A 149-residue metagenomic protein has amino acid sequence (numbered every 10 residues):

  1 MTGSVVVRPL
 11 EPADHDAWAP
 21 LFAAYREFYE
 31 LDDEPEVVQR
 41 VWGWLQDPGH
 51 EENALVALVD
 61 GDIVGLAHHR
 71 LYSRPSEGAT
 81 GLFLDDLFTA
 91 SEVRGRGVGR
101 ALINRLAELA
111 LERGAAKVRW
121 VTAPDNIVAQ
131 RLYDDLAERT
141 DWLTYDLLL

Functional and structural regions predicted by a protein language model:
V6-P20: A short beta-loop-alpha structural element at the N-terminal edge of CoA-dependent acyl/N-acetyltransferase catalytic
A19-W44: Conserved GNAT-fold acetyl-CoA-binding loop/helix
L45-V56, F83, R139-D141: A short helix-loop-beta-strand connector motif used in the catalytic cores of GNAT acetyltransferases and, in some
V56, D62-L71: Conserved beta-strand in the GNAT
S73-L84, R94, T140-D141: A conserved beta-turn-beta hairpin within the catalytic core of GNAT-like acetyltransferases that forms part
V93, G97-R105: Conserved acetyl-CoA pyrophosphate-binding loop and the N-cap/start of the following alpha-helix in GNAT-like
R100, P124-L143: Conserved active-site alpha-helix within GNAT-family acetyltransferase domains
L111-T122: Conserved GNAT acetyl-CoA-binding A-motif
